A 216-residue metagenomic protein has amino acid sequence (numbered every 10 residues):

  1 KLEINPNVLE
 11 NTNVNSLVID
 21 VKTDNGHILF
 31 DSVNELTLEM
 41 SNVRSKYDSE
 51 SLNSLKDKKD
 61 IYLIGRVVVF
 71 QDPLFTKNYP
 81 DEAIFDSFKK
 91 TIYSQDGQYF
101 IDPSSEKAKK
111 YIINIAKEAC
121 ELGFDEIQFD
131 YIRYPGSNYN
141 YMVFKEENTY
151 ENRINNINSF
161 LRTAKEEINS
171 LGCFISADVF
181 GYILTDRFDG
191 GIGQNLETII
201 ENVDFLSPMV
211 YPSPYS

Functional and structural regions predicted by a protein language model:
K1, F70-E121: Active-site-adjacent "subsite" loops/lids of carbohydrate-active enzymes
K1, V33-Y47, D96-K110, E147-N155: The substrate-binding groove and active-site-proximal loops of carbohydrate-active enzymes, especially glycoside
E3-I28, E118-I127, N202-F205: Catalytic domains of carbohydrate-active enzymes, especially glycoside hydrolases
T12-Y47, G136-N138, M142-V143: Aromatic-lined carbohydrate-binding/catalytic grooves of carbohydrate-active enzymes
S16-V21, Y47-Y93, Q128: Glycine-rich, aromatic-flanked loop segments that form ligand/cofactor-binding clefts across common enzyme folds
V33, P73, N78-P80, E126-N152: Active-site-proximal loop/short-helix segments that contain or immediately flank catalytic acid/base residue(s)
Y62-D72, Q128-F129, R153-G193: Aromatic-lined carbohydrate-recognition surfaces of secreted/lumenal glycan-active proteins
D130, I192-S216: Aromatic- and acid-rich polysaccharide-binding/catalytic face of secreted or lumenal carbohydrate-active enzymes
